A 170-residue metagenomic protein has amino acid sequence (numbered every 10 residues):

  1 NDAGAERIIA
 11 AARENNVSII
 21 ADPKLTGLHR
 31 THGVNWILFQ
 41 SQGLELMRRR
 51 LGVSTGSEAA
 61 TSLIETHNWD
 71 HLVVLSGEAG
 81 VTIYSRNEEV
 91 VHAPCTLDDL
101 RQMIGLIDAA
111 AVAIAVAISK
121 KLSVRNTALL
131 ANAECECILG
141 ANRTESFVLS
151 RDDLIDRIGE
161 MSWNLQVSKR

Functional and structural regions predicted by a protein language model:
D2-S18, K24-G33, R48-R50, S54-R170: Conserved phosphate-binding/catalytic region of the ribokinase-like
V34-Q42: Non-cysteine beta-strand/loop elements that form the S-adenosyl-L-methionine
E45: Nucleotide phosphate-binding site architecture
